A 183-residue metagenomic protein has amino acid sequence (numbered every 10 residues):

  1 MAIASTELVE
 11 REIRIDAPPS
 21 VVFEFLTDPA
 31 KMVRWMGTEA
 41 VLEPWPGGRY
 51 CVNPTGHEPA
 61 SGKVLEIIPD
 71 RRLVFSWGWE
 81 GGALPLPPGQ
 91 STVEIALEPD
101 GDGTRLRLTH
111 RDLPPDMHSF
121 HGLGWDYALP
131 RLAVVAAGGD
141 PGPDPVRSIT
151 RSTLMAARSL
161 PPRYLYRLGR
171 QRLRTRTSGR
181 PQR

Functional and structural regions predicted by a protein language model:
M1-E39, R158-R163, R170-R176, R183: Hydrophobic ligand-binding cavity/cleft-lining segments
L8, G82-L129, P143-D144, P162: Beta-strand/loop substructures that line and gate deep hydrophobic ligand-binding cavities in soluble
E10-R11, A17, V21, A30-K63 (+2 more regions): Short beta-edge strand/loop motif at the mouth of beta-sheet-based domains
I13, S61-E66, S91-E98: Hydrophobic/aromatic beta-strand elements that line small-molecule binding cavities or substrate pockets in beta-rich
P19-S20, L65-R71, A96-R105: A short, structured loop/turn motif at beta-sheet edges
V22, M32, Y50, V64 (+4 more regions): Hydrophobic pocket/interface hotspot
R71-G78: Short, solvent-exposed secondary-structure boundary/capping segments
V134-R174: Short, highly charged C-terminal tails/helix-capping segments
